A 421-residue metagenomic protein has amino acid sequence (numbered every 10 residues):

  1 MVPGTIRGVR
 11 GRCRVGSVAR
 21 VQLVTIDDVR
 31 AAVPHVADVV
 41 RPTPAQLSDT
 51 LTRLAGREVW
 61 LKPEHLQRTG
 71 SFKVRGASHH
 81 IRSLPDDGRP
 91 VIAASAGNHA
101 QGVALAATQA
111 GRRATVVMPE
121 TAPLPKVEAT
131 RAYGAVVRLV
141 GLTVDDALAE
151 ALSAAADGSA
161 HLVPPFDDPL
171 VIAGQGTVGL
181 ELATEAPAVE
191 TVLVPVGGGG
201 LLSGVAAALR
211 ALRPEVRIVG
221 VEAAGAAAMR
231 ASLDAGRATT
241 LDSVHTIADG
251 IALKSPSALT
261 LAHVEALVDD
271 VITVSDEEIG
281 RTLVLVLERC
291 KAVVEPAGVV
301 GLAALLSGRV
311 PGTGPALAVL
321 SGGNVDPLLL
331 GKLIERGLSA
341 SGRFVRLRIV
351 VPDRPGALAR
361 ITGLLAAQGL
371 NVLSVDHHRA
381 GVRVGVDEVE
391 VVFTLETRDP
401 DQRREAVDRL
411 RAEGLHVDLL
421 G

Functional and structural regions predicted by a protein language model:
V2-T5: Intrinsically disordered, low-complexity segments enriched in serine/proline and basic residues
R10-G421: PLP-dependent amino-acid enzyme catalytic core
